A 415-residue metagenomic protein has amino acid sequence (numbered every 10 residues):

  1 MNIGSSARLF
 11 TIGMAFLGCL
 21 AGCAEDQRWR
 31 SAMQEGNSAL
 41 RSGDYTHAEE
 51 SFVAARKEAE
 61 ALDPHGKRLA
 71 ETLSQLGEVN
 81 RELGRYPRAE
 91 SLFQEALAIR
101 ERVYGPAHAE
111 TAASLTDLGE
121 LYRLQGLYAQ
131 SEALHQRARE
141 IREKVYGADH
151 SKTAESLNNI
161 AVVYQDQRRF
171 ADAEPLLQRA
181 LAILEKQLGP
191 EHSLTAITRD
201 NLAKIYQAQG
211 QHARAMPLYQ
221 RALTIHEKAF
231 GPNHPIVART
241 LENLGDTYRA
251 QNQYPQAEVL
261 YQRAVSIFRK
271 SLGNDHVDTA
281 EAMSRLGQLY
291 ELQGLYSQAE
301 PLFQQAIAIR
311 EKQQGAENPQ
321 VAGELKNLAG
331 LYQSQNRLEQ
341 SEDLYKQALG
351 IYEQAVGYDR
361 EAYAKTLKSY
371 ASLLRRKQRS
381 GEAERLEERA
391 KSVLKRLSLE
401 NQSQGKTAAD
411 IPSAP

Functional and structural regions predicted by a protein language model:
C19-G22: C-terminal motif of bacterial Sec signal peptides marking the signal peptidase cleavage site
A24-D26: Bacterial signal peptide processing site
R30-R41, K67-E82, A109-L124, S151-D166 (+6 more regions): Conserved alpha-helical positions within TPR/SEL1-like repeat arrays
A61-P64, R102-P106, K144-A148, K186-P190 (+5 more regions): Short coil/turn linkers that connect adjacent helices within long alpha-helical scaffolds, especially alpha-solenoid
S369-P415: Terminal, low-structured helical/coil segments at or just beyond the last alpha-helical repeat
